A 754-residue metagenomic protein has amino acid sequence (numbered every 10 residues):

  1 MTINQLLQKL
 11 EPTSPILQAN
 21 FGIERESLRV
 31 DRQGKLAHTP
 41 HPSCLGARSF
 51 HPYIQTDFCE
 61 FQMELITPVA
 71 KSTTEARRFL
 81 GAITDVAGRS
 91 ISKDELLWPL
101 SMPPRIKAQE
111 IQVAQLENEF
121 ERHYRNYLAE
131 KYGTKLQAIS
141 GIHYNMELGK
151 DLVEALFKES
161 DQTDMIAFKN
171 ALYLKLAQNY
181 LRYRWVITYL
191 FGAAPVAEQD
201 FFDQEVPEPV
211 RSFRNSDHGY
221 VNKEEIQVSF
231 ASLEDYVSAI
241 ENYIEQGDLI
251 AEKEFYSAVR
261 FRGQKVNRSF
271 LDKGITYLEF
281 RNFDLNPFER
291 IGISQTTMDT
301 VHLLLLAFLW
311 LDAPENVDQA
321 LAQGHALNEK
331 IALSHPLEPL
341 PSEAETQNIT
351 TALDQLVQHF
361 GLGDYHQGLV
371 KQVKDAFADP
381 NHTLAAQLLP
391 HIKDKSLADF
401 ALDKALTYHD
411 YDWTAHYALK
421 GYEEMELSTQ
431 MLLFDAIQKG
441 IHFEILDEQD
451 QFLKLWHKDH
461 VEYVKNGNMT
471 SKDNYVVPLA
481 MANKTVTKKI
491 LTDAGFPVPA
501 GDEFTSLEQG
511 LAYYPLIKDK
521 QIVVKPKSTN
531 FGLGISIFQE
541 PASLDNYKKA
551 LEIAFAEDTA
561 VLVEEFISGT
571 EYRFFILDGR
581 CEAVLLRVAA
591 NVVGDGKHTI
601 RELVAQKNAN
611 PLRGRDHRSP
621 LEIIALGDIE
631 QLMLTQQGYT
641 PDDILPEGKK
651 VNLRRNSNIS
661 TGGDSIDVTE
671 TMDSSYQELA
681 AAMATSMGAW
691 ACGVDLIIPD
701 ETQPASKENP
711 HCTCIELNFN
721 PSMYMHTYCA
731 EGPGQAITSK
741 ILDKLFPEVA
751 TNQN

Functional and structural regions predicted by a protein language model:
M1-A129, L136-A138, K175: Terminal catalytic/cofactor-binding subdomain
M1-A37, H41-I54, Q323, L327-Q438 (+1 more regions): Sequence termini and other peripheral, non-core segments
Q8-L10, R105-I106, L116-T134, A138 (+4 more regions): Loop-rich catalytic cores of soluble enzymes, especially ATP-dependent carboxylate-amine ligases and other
L96-M102, V317-Q323, V561-E565, Y572 (+1 more regions): A short glycine-rich, hydrophobically flanked beta-strand micro-motif that places a catalytic Asp/Glu for divalent metal
G247-V259, V301-L304, F308, I553 (+2 more regions): A long amphipathic alpha-helix within ATP-dependent nucleotide-binding catalytic cores
T414-A482, V486-K489, E508: ATP-binding N-terminal substructure of ATP-dependent carboxylate-amine bond-forming enzymes
Y463-M469, D473-I623, D673-Q677: Active-site nucleotide/adenylate-binding loops and adjacent lid/helix of ATP-dependent enzymes
L634, N658-T671, T685-A689, I698-N754: C-terminal active-site "lid" helix and adjoining low-complexity regulatory extension at the edge of ATP-using catalytic
